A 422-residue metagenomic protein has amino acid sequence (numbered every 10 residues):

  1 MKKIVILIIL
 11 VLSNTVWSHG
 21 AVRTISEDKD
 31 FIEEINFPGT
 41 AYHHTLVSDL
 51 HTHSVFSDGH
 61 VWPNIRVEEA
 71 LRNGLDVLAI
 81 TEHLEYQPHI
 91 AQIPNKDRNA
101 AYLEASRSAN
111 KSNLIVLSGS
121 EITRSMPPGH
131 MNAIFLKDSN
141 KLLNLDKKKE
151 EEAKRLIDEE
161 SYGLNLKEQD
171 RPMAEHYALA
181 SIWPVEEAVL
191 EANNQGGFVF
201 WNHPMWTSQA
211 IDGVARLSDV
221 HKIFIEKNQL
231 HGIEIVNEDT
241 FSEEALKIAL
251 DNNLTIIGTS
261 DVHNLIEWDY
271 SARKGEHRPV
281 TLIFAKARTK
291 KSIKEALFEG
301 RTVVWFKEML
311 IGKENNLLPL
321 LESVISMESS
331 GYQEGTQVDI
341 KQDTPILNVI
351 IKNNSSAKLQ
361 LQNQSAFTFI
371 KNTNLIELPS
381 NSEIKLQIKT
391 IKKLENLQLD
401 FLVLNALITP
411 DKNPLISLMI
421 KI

Functional and structural regions predicted by a protein language model:
I4-L12: Sec-dependent N-terminal signal peptides
L12-S18: C-terminal segment of classical bacterial N-terminal signal peptides
H19-S48, V67, G129-K137, D212-I422: Charged catalytic cores and adjacent phosphate/nucleic-acid-binding surfaces used for phosphate/nucleic-acid chemistry
E27, F31-F198, N202, I235-V236 (+1 more regions): A metal-dependent hydrolase metal-coordination microenvironment
H83, I122, M205, V262 (+1 more regions): Residue-level "edge-of-site" marker
E85-Q87, S208, H263-I266: Short gly/pro/ser/thr-enriched loop/turn and capping motifs at secondary-structure boundaries
E186, N194-K222: Noncatalytic carbohydrate-binding groove/subsite architecture in carbohydrate-active enzymes
